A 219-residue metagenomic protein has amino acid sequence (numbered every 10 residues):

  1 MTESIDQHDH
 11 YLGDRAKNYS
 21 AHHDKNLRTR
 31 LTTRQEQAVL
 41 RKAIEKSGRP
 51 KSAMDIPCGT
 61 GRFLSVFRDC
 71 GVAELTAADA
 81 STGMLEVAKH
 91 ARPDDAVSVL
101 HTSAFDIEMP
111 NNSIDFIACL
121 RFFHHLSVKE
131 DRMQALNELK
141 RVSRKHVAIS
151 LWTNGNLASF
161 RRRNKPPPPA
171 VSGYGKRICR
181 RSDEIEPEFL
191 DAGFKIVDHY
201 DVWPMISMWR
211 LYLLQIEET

Functional and structural regions predicted by a protein language model:
M1-S47: Conserved class I S-adenosyl-L-methionine
M54, T60-F105: Class I SAM-dependent methyltransferase SAM/SAH-binding core
D106-N111: Short conserved loop adjoining the S-adenosyl-L-methionine
A118: A conserved beta-strand element that flanks and buttresses the S-adenosyl-L-methionine
R121-H125: Short catalytic micro-motifs in class I SAM-dependent methyltransferases
M133-K145: A short glycine-rich, Lys/Arg-flanked "PGG" loop and its adjoining helix->strand segment in the class I
R144-W152: Conserved beta-strand signature within the Rossmann-like core of class I S-adenosyl-L-methionine
G175-A192: Short alpha-helix
